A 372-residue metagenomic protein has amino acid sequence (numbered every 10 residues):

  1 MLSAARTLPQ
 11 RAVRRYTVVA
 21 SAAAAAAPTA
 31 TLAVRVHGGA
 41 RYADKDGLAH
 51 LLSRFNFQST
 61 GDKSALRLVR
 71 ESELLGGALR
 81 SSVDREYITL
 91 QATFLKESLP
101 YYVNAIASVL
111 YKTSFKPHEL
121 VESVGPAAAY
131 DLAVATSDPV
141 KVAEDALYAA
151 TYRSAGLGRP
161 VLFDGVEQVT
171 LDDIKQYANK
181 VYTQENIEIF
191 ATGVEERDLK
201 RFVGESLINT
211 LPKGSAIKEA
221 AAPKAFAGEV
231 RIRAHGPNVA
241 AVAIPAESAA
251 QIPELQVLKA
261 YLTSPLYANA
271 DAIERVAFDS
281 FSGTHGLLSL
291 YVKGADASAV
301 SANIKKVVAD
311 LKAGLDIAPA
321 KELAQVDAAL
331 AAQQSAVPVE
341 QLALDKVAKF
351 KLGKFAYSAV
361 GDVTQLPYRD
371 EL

Functional and structural regions predicted by a protein language model:
M1-A20: N-terminal mitochondrial targeting presequence
L2-T7, I187-G193, F202, A318-L372: C-terminal regions of mature proteins
A26-S72, L147, V242, A250-T263: Active/ligand-binding-proximal structured segments within catalytic/core domains that scaffold catalytic residues
L51, F55, G61-K180, Q184 (+2 more regions): Acidic/histidine-enriched segments that form metal/cofactor-coordinating and catalytic pocket/exosite environments
I88-T93, K180-G193, L288-K293, F355-V360: Short cationic amphipathic helices and targeting signals
F94-L99, G193-R197, G294-A299, V363: Helix N-cap motif at beta-to-alpha junctions
T151-Q168, N179-A249, P367-L372: An aromatic/glycine/proline-enriched structural segment found at the starts of mature extracellular/organellar domains
V239-S298: A structural supersecondary motif
